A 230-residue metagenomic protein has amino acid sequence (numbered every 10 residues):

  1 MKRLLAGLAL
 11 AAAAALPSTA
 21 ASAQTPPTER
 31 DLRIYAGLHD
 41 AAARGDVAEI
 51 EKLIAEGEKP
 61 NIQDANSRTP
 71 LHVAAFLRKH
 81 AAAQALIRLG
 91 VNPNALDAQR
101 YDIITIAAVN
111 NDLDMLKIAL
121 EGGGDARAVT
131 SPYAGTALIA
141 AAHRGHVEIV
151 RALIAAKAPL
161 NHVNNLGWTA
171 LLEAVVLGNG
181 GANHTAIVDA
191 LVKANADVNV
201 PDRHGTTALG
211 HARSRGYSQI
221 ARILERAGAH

Functional and structural regions predicted by a protein language model:
G7-L16: Bacterial N-terminal signal peptides
A21-E56, A65-R68, Q84, R88 (+2 more regions): Intrinsically disordered, low-complexity regulatory segments in ankyrin-centric signaling systems
D31, D64, D97, T130-S131 (+2 more regions): Ankyrin repeat boundary/linker residues
I34, S67, R100, Y133-A134 (+2 more regions): Start-of-repeat signature of ankyrin repeats
D40-G45, V73-K79, I106-D112, A140-H146 (+2 more regions): Ankyrin repeat A-helix N-terminal signature
D46-I54, K79-I87, D112-E121, H146-I154 (+2 more regions): Ankyrin repeat structural motif
P60, P93, A126-R127, L160 (+1 more regions): Ankyrin-repeat inter-repeat connecting loop/turn
N199-H230: Leucine-rich solenoid repeat scaffolds
